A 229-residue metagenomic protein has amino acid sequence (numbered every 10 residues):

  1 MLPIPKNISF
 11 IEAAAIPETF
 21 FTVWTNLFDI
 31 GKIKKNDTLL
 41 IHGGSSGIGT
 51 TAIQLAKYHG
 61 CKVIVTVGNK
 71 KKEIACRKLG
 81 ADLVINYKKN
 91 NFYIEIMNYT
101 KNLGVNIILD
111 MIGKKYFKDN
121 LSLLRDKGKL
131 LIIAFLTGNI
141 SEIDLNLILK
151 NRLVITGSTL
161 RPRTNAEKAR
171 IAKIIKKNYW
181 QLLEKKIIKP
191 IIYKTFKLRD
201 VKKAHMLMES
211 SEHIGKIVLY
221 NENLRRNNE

Functional and structural regions predicted by a protein language model:
K6-S9, K32-T38, N102-L103: Short helix-loop-beta connector
A14-K89: Mid-domain Rossmann-like dinucleotide-binding core that forms the NAD(H)/NADP(H) cofactor-binding site
V23, Y179, V201-A204, L219: Non-catalytic, hydrophobic alpha-helical segments
N36, A81, G104-V105, I188 (+1 more regions): Local beta-strand N-terminus motif with an aromatic residue
L40, I85, N106-L109, L131: N-terminal Rossmann-like NAD(P) cofactor-binding module of classical short-chain dehydrogenase/reductase
V67, K115-I188, Y220-E229: Glycine-rich phosphate-binding loop and adjacent beta-alpha segment of Rossmann(oid) nucleotide-cofactor-binding
N91-N102: Short amphipathic alpha-helix with an adjacent loop that forms part of the alpha/beta core around
S210-G215: Glycine/proline-rich active-site loop of Rossmann-fold NAD(P)-dependent oxidoreductases
